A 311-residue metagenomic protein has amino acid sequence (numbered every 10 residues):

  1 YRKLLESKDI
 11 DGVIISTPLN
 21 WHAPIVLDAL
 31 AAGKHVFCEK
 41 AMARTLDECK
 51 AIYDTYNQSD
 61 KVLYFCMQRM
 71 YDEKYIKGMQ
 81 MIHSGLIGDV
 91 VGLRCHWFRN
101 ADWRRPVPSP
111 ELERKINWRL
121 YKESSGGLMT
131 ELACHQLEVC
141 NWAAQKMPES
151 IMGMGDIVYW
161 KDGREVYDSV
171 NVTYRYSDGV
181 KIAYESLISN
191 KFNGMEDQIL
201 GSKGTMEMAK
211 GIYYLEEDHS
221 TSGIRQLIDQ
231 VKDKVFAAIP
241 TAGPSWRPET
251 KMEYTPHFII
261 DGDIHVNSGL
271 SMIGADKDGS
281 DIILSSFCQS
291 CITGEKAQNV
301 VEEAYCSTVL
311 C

Functional and structural regions predicted by a protein language model:
Y1-R2, M79: Short hydrophobic/charged patches on amphipathic alpha-helices used for structural packing and interfaces
G12-I14: N-terminal Rossmann-like NAD(P) cofactor-binding module of classical short-chain dehydrogenase/reductase
S16-T17, V180: Short, well-ordered coil/turn residues at beta-beta hairpins and beta-strand->alpha-helix junctions within
P18-L19, A23-Y71, G85: Beta-strand-loop-alpha-helix segment that lines the small-molecule cofactor/substrate pocket of alpha/beta enzymes
P24-D28, E48-C49, Y75-I76, R104-P108 (+1 more regions): Short, solvent-exposed loop/turn and secondary-structure capping segments
V26, G78, F287-C291: Generic hydrophobic alpha-helical segments
Q58-Y64, R69-R164, Y174, I182 (+2 more regions): Predominantly a Rossmann-like dinucleotide-binding segment in NAD(P)-dependent oxidoreductases
E131-W142, P148, M152, S169 (+1 more regions): C-terminal helical cap and adjacent loop that interface with cofactors, partners, or active-site loops
